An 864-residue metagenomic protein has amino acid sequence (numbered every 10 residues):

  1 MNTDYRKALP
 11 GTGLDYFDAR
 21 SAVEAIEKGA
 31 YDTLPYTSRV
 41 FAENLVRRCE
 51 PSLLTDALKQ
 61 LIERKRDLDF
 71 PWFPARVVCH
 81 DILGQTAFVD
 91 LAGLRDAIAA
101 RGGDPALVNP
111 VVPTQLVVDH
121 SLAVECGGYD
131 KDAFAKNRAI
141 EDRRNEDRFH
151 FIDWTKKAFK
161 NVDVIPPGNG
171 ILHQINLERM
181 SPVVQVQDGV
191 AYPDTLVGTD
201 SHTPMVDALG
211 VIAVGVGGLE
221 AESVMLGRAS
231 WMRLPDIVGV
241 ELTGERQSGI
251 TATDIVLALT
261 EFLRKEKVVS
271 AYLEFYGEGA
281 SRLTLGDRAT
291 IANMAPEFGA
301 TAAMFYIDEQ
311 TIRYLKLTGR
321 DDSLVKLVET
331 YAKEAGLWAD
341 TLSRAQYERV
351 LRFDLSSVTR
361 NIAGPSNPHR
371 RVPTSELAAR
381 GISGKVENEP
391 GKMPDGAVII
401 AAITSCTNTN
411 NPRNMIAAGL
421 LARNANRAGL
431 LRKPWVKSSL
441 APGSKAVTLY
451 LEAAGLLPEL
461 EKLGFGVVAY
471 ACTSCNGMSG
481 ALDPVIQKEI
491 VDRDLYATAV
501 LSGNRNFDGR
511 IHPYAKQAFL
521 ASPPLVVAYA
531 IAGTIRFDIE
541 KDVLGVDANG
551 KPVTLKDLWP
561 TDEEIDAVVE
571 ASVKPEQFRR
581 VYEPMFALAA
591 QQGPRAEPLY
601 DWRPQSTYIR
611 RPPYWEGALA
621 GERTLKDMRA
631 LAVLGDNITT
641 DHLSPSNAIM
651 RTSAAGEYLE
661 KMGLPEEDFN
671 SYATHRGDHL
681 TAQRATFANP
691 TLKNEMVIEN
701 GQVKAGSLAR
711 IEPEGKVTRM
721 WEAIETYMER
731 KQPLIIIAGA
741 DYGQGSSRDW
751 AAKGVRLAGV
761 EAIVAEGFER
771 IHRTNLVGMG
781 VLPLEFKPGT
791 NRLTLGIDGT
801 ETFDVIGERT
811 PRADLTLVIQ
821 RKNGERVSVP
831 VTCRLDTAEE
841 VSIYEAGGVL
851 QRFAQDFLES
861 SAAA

Functional and structural regions predicted by a protein language model:
M1-A139, L283-N293, E297-D321, P604-S644 (+1 more regions): N-terminal amphipathic, basic-rich helices that act as targeting or association modules
A25-E27, T86-D90, A106, E125-G128 (+24 more regions): Short helix/loop capping segments that flank catalytic or ligand/cofactor-binding pockets
T37, D188-V328, W338, N414-I416 (+4 more regions): Mobile "lid/hinge" segments at catalytic clefts and subdomain interfaces of large enzymes
E50-L242, D254-L257, R360-A363, L377-A471 (+8 more regions): Long, structured ligand/cofactor-binding scaffold of large enzymes
F73, A92-D147, A280-S383, E540-D601 (+3 more regions): Terminal amphipathic helices with adjacent charged low-complexity linkers/tails
T243, Y272, Y276-L283, N504 (+1 more regions): Extracellular/luminal Protease-associated
D547-D562, V568, S572, H772-I843: Acidic, glycine-rich flexible loop/linker segments
